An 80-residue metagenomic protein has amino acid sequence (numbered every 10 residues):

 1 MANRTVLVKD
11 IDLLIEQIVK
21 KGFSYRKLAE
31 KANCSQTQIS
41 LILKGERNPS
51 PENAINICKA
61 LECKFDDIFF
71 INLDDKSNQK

Functional and structural regions predicted by a protein language model:
M1-G22: A short, Lys/Arg-rich alpha-helix, primarily the initiator
M1-V8, F69-K80: Short, charged recognition helix plus adjacent turn of helix-turn-helix-like nucleic-acid-binding domains
E16, L41, F70: DNA-binding alpha-helical recognition surfaces that contact promoter or target DNA
I18, A29, C58: The alpha-helix within a helix-turn-helix
V19, K44-E46, L73: Residue-level detection of the helix-turn-helix DNA-binding "recognition helix"
G22-L41: Short alpha-helical DNA-recognition segment
S24, S50-N53, K64: Residues that mark the N-terminal boundary/hinge immediately upstream of a DNA-recognition element
E46-K59: Short, basic-rich loop-to-helix N-cap that marks the start of a DNA-contacting helix
